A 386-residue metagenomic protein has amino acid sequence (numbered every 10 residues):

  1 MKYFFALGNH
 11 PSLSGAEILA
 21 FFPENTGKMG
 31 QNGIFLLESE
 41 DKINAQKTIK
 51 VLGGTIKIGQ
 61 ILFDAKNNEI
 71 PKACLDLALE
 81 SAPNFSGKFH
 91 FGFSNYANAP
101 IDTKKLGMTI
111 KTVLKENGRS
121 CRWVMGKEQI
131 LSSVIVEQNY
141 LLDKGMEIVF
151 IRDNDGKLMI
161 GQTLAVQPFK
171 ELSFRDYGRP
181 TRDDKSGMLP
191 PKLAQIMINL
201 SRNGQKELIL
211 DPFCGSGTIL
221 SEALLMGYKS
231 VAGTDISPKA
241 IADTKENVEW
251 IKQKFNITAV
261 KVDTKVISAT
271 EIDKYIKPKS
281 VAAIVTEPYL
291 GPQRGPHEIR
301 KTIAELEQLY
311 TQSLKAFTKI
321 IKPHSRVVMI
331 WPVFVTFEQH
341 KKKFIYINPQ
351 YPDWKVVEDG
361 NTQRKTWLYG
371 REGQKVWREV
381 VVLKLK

Functional and structural regions predicted by a protein language model:
M1-D76, A97-T109, S133-E147, R152-K386: Class I S-adenosyl-L-methionine-dependent methyltransferase catalytic core
K2, K88-H90: Short, solvent-exposed beta-strand edge segments and adjacent coil->beta transition regions
N32, H90-N95, R122-I135: Short, glycine/charge-rich beta-strand/loop segments that flank catalytic centers and engage negatively charged groups
L75-S86: Short, basic/hydrophobic alpha-helical segments
G87-K88, K206: Phosphate-coordination loops involved in phosphoryl transfer and adenosine-cofactor binding
N95-A97, L114, G118, L164: Generic hydrophobic/packing signal
L106, K111-I130: A gly/proline- and charged-residue-enriched helix-loop-helix capping module
